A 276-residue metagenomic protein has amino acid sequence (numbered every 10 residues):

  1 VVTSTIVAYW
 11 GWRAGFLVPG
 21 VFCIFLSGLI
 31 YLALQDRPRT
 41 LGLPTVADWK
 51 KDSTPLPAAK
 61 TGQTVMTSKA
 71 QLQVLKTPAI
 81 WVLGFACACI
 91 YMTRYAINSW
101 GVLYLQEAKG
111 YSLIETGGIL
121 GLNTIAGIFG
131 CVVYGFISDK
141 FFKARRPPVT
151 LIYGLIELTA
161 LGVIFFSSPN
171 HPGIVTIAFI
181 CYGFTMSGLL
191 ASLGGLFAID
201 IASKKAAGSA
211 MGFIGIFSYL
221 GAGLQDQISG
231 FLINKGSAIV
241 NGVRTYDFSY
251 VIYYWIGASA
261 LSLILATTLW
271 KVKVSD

Functional and structural regions predicted by a protein language model:
V1-L41: Helix-loop-helix hairpin linking two adjacent transmembrane segments in secondary transporters
A8-V21, R145-P148, S229-S259: A membrane-interface helix-boundary motif in multi-pass transporters
G28-L34, I164-S168, Y253-D276: Multi-pass alpha-helical transporter architecture, strongest for 12-TM Major Facilitator/SLC carriers used
L41-V82, A108: Juxtamembrane intracellular "pre-TM" segments in multi-pass secondary transporters
K76-Y134, M186, L190-G195, A222-G230: Extracytoplasmic gate region of multi-pass secondary transporters
D139-G154: Cytoplasmic membrane-interface "Motif A"-like loop-to-helix N-cap segments of 12-TM Major Facilitator Superfamily
L155-P169: C-terminal ends and interior cores of transmembrane alpha-helices in multi-pass membrane transporters/permeases
K204-A238: A late C-terminal transmembrane helix in Major Facilitator Superfamily
